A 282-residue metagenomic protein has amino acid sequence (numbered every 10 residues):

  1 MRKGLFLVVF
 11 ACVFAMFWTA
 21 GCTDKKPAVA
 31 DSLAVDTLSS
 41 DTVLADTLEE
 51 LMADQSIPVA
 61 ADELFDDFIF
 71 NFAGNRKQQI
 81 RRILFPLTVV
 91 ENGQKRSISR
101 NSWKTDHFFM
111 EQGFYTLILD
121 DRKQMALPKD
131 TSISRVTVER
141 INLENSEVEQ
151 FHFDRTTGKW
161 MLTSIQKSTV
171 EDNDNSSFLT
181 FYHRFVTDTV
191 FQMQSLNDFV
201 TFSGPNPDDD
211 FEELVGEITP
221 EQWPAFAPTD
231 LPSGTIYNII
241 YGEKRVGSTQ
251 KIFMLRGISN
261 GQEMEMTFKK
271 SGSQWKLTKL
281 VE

Functional and structural regions predicted by a protein language model:
M1-V8: Bacterial N-terminal signal peptides that target proteins for export
F17-G21: C-terminal motif of bacterial Sec signal peptides marking the signal peptidase cleavage site
C22-K26: Bacterial signal peptide processing site
S32, D36-T37, D41-T42, D46-T47 (+3 more regions): Coil residues (strongly favoring Ser/Thr
V59-K77, N175-F191: Short, aromatic-enriched amphipathic alpha-helices that serve as compact interaction elements
L87-N145, N206, D210-Q262: Surface-exposed, charged secondary-structure patches
E139, L143-D172, G261-E282: Short beta-strand edge/turn micro-motifs at domain boundaries
T157-S195, F199-L214: Surface-exposed beta-loop interaction hotspot
